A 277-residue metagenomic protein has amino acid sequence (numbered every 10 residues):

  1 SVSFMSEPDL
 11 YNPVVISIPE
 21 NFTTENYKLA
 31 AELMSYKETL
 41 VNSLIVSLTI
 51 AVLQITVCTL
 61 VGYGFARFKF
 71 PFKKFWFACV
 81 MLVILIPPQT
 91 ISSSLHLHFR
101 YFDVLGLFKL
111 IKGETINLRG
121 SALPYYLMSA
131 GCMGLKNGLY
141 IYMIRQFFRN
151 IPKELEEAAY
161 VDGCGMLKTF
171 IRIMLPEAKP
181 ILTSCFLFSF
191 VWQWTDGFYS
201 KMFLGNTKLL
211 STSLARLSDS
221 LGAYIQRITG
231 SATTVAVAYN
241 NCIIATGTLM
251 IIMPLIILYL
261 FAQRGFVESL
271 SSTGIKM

Functional and structural regions predicted by a protein language model:
S1-M277: A structural signal for multi-pass alpha-helical bundles of membrane permease subunits that mediate small-molecule
